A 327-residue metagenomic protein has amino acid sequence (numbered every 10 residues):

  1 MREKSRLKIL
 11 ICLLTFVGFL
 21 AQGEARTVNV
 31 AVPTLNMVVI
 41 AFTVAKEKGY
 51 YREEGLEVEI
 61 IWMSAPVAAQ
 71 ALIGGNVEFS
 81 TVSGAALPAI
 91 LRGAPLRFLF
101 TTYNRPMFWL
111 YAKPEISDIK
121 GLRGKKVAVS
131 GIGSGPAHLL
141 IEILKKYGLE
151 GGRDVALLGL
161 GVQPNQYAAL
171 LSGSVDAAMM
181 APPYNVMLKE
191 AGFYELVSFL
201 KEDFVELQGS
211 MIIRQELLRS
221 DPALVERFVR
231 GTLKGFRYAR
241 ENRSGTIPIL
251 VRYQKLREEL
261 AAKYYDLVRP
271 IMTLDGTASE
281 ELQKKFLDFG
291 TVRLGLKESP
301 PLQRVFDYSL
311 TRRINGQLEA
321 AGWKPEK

Functional and structural regions predicted by a protein language model:
R2-L10: Bacterial N-terminal signal peptides that target proteins for export
L10-F19: Bacterial N-terminal signal peptides
F19-A25: Sec/Tat signal peptide C-region and signal peptidase I cleavage site
R26-V162, Q166-S172, D176-P182, F193-V205: Short, glycine-/small- and polar/acidic-enriched structural segments that line small-molecule recognition paths
V32, T102-A112, A191-D221, V225 (+3 more regions): Periplasmic-binding protein-like
G84-A86, P164-Q254: Pocket-lining segment of extracytoplasmic ligand-binding domains
R219-E298: Secondary-structure end/capping motifs
T291-K327: Conserved C-terminal helix/tail region of periplasmic/extracytoplasmic solute-binding proteins
